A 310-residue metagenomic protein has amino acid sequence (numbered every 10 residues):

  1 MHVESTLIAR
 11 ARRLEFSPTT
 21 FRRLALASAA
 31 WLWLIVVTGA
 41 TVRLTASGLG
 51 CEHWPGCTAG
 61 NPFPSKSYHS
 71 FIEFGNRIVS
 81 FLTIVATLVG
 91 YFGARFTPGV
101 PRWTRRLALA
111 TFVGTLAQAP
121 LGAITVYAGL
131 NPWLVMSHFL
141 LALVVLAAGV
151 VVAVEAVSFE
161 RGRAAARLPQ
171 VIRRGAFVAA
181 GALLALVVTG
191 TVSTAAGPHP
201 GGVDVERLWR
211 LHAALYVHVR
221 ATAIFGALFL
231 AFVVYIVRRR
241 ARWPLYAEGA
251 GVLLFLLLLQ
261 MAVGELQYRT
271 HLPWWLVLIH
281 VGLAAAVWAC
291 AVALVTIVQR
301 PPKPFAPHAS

Functional and structural regions predicted by a protein language model:
M1-S310: Polytopic transmembrane helical bundles with strong interfacial aromatic enrichment
